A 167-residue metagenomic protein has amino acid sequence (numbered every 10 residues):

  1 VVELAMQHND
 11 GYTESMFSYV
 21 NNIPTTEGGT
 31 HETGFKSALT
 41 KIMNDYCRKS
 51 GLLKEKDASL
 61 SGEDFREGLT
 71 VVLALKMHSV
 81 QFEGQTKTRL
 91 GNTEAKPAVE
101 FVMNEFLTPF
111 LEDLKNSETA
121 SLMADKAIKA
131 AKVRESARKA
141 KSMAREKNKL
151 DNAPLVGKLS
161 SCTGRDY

Functional and structural regions predicted by a protein language model:
V1-Y167: GHKL-family ATPase ATP-binding module
